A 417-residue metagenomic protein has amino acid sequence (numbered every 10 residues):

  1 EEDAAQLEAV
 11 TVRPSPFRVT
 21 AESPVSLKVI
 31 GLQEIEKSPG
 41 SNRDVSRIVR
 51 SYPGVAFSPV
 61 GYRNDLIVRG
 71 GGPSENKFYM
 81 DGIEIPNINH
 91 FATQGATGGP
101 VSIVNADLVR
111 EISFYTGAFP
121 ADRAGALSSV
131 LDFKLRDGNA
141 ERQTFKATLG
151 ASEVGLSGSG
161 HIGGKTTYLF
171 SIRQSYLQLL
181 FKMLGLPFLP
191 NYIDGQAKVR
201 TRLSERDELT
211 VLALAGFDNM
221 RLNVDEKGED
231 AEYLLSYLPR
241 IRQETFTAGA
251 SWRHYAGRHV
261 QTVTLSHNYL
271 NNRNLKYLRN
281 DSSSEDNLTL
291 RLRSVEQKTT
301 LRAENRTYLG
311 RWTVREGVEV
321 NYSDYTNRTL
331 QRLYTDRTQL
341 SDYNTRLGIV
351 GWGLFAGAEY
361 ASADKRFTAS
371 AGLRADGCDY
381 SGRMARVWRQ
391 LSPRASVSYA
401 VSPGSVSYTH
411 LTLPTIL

Functional and structural regions predicted by a protein language model:
E1-P39, P73, D81: Short, acidic, small-residue-rich periplasmic hinge/interaction motif at the N-terminus of Gram-negative outer-membrane
S15, Y115-G117, K134, T148-S152 (+10 more regions): Outer-membrane beta-barrel pore domains and translocons
K37, S46-N87, E111: Extracytoplasmic beta-strand/coil segments of soluble accessory domains associated with Gram-negative outer-membrane
S74-N76, L108, E141-F145, G164-Y168 (+6 more regions): Outer-envelope beta-barrel architecture signal
K77, E111-D122, S128-R136, Q143-P187 (+2 more regions): Predominantly transmembrane beta-strands of Gram-negative outer membrane beta-barrel pores used for transport
I83-F114: Short acidic/polar hinge/loop motifs at secondary-structure boundaries that mediate gating or recognition
R200-D218, L238-M384: Face-selective signature of the C-terminal outer-membrane beta-barrel domain
T409-T415: Conserved small/polar residues in nucleotide/adenosyl-binding loops
